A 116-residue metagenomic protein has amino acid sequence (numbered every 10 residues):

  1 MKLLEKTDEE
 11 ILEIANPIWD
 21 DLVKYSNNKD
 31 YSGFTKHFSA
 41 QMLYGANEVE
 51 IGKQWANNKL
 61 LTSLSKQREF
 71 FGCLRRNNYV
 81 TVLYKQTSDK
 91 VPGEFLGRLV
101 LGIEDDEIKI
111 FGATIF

Functional and structural regions predicted by a protein language model:
M1-K2, T35, G72: A short small-residue
M1-N28: Short, low-complexity N-terminal intrinsically disordered segments enriched in polar/charged residues
N27-Q41: Short, well-ordered alpha-helical segments enriched in acidic and aromatic residues
A40-N58: A solvent-exposed, acidic/Ser-Thr-rich amphipathic alpha-helical stretch
G52-I103, G112-F116: Surface-exposed, charged secondary-structure patches
D106: Short glycine-/polar-rich loops that comprise or flank the Walker A/P-loop and associated switch/sensor motifs
